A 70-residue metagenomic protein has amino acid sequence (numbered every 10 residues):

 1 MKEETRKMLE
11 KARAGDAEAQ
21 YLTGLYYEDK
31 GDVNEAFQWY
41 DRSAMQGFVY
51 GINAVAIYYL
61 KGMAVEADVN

Functional and structural regions predicted by a protein language model:
R13-D16, M45-V49, K61-M63, D68: Short helix-capping/linker turns of helical repeat alpha-solenoids
L22-K30, I52-K61: Hydrophobic face of amphipathic alpha-helices that form TPR/SEL1-like repeat modules and related alpha-solenoid
